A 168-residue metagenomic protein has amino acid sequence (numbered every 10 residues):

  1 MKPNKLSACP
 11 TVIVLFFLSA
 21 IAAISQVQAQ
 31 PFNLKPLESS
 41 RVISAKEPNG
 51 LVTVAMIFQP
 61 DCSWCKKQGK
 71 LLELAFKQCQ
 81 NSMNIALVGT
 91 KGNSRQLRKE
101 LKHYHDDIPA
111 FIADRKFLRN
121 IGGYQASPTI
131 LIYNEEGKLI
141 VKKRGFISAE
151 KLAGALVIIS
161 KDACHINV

Functional and structural regions predicted by a protein language model:
K2-I13: Bacterial N-terminal signal peptides that target proteins for export
T11-A22: Bacterial N-terminal signal peptides
V27-L37, D162-V168: Non-globular targeting/processing and membrane-anchoring segments
F32-T53: A short beta-strand-turn-helix
L51, F58-D61: Short pre-active-site segment immediately N-terminal to redox-active cysteine/selenocysteine motifs in thiol-based
C62-C65, I130: The canonical Cys-X-X-Cys-His
K66-Y104, F117-L118: Structural microenvironment flanking redox-active thiols in thiol-disulfide oxidoreductases
D106, R115-A155: Thiol/disulfide oxidoreductase modules built on the thioredoxin-like
